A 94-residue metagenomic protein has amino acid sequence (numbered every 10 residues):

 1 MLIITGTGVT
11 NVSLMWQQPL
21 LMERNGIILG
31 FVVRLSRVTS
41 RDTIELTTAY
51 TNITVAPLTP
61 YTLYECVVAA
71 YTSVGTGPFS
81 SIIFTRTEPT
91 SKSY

Functional and structural regions predicted by a protein language model:
M1-Y94: Extracellular low-complexity, O-glycosylation-prone stalks/linkers
